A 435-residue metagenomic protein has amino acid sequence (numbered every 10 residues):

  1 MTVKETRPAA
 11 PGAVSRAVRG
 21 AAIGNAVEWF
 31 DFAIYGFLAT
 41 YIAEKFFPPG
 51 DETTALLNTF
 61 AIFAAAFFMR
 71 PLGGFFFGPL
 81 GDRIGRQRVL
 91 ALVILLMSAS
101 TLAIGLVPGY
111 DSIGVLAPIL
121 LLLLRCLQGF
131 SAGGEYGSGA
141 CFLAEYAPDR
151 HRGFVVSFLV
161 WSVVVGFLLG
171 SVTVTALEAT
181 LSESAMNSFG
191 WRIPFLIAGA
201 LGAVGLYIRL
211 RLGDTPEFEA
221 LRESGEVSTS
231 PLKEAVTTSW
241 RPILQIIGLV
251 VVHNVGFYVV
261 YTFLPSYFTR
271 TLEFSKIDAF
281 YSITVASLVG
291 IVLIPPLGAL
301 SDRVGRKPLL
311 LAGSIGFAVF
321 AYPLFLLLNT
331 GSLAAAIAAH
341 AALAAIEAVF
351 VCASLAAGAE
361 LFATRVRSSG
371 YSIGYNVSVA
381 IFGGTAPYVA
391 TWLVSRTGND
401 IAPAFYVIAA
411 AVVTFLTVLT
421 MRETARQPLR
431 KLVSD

Functional and structural regions predicted by a protein language model:
G36, W240-V289, G383-P387: Extracytoplasmic gate region of multi-pass secondary transporters
A39-L72: Extracellular/periplasmic helix-loop-helix junction of adjacent transmembrane segments in MFS-like secondary
G74-G85, I294-G305: Helix-to-loop junctions at the C-terminal end of transmembrane segments in multipass secondary transporters
R83-L95, R303-S314: Cytoplasmic membrane-interface "Motif A"-like loop-to-helix N-cap segments of 12-TM Major Facilitator Superfamily
L95-I113, I315-T330: C-terminal ends and interior cores of transmembrane alpha-helices in multi-pass membrane transporters/permeases
F154-E178, G374-A386: Glycine-rich segments within core transmembrane alpha-helices of 12-TM secondary carriers
G205-L212, A409-D435: Multi-pass alpha-helical transporter architecture, strongest for 12-TM Major Facilitator/SLC carriers used
K307-S354: C-terminal transmembrane helical hairpin of 12-TM major facilitator-type secondary transporters
